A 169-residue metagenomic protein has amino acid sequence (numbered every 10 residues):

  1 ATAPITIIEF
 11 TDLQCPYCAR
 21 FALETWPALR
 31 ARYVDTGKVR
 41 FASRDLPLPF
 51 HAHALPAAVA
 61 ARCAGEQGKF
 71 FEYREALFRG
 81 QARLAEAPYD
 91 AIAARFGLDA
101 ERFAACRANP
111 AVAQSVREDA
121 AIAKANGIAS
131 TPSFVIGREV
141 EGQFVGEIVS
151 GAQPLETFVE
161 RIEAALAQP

Functional and structural regions predicted by a protein language model:
A1-T2, P154: Short capping/connector residues at structural and topological boundaries
A3, I8-A94, D99, A104 (+3 more regions): Structural alpha/beta surface segment adjacent to cysteine/selenocysteine redox centers across thiol/disulfide enzymes
F10, D90-P169: C-terminal cap of thioredoxin/glutaredoxin-like
